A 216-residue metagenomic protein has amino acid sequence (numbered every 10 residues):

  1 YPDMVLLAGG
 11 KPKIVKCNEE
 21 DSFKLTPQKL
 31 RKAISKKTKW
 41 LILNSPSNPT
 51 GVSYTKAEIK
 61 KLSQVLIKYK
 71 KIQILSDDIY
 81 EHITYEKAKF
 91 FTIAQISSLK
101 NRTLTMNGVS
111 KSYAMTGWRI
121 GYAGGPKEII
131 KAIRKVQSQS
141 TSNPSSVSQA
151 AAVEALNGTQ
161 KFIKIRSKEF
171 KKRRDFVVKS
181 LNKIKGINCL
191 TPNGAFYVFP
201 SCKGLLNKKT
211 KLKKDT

Functional and structural regions predicted by a protein language model:
Y1-T216: PLP-dependent class I/II
